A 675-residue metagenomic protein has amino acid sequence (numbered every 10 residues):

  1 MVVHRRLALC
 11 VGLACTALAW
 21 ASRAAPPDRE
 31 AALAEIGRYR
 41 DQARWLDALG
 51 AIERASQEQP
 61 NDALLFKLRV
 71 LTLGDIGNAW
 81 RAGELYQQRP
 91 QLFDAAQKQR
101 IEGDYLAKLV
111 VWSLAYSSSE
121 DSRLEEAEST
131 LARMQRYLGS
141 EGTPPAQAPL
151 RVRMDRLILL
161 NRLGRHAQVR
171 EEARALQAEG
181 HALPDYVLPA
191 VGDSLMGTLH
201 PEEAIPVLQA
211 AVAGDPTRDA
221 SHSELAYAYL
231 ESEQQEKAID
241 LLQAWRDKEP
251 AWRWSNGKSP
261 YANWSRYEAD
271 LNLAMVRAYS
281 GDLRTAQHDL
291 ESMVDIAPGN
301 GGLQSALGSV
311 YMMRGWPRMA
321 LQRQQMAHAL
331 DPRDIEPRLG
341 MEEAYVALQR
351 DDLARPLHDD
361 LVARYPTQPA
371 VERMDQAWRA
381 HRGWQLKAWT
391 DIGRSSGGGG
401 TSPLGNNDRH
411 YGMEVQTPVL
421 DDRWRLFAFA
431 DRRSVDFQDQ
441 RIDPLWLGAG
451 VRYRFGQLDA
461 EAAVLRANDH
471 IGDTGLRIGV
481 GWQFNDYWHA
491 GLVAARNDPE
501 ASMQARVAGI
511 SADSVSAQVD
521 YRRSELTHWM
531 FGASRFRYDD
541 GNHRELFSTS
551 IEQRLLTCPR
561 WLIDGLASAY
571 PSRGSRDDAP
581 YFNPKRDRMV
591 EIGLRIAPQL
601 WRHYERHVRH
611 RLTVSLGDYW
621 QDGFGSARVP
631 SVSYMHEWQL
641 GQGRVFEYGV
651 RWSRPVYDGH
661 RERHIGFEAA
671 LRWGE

Functional and structural regions predicted by a protein language model:
V2-R23: Gram-negative bacterial Sec-dependent N-terminal signal peptides
A25-E35, Y39, R54, L68-L71 (+2 more regions): Gram-negative and organellar
Q42: A short, basic/aromatic alpha-helical/loop segment that forms part of the nucleotidyl-sugar donor-binding site
